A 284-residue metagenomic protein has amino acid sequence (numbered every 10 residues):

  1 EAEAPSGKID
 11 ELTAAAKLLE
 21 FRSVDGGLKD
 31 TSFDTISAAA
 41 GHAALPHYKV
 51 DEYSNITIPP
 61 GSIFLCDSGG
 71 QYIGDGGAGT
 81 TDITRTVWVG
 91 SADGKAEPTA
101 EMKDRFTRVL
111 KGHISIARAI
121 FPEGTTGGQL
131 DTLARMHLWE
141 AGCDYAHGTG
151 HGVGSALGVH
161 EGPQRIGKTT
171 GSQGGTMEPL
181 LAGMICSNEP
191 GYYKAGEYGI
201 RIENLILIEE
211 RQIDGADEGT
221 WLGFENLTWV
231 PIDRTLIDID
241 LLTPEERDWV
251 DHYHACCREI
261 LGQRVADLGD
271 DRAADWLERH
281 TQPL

Functional and structural regions predicted by a protein language model:
E1-L284: Active-site neighborhoods and metal-handling regions in enzymes and metal-associated proteins
